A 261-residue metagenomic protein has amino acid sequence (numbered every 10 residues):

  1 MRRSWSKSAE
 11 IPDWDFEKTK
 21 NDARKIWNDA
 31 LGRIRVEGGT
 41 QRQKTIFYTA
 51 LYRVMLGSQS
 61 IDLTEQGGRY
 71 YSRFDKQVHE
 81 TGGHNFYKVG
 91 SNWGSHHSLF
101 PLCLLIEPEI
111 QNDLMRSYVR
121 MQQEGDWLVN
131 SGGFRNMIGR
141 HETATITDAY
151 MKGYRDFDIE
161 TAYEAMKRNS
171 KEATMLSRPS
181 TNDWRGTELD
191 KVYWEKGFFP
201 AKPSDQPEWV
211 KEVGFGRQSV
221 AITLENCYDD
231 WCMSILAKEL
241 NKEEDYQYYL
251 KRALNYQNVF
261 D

Functional and structural regions predicted by a protein language model:
M1-F86, W127, R155, E160 (+1 more regions): Acidic/polar, glycine-enriched structural segments that form the non-catalytic walls/loops of the carbohydrate-binding
N28, G32-V36, A50-L56, E107 (+4 more regions): Sec-exported extracytoplasmic/periplasmic mature domains
N28, Y71-S72, W194, G216 (+1 more regions): Compositionally biased, intrinsically disordered low-complexity regions enriched in proline and serine
E37-G39, D62-Q66, L114, E243-L250: Surface-exposed patches in mature extracellular/periplasmic domains of secreted proteins
K88-A237, L250: Aromatic-rich carbohydrate-recognition surfaces in CAZymes
V129, S234, K238-D261: Catalytic cores of carbohydrate-active enzymes
